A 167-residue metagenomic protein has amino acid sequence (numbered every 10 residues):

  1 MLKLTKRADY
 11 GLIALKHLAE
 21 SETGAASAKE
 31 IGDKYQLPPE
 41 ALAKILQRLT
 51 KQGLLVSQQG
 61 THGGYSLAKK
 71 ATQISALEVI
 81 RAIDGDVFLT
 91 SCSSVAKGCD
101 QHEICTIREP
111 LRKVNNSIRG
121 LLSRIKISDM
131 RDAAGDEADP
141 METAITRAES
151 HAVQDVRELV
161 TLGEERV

Functional and structural regions predicted by a protein language model:
L2, K6, Y10-L37, V56: N-terminal helix-turn-helix DNA-binding core of bacterial DNA-binding proteins
D33, T50-K51: Alpha-helical residues within the helix-turn-helix
E40: Key DNA-contact positions within bacterial/archaeal DNA-binding proteins
I45: Residues within the DNA-recognition helix of helix-turn-helix
K51-L54, A82: Residue cluster at the C-terminal edge of the helix-turn-helix DNA-binding motif
G53-L67: Beta-hairpin "wing" of winged helix-turn-helix
A71-A96, I107, L111-S117: Conserved segment of winged-helix/HTH DNA-binding domains
A96-V167: C-terminal regulatory/oligomerization modules of transcriptional regulators
